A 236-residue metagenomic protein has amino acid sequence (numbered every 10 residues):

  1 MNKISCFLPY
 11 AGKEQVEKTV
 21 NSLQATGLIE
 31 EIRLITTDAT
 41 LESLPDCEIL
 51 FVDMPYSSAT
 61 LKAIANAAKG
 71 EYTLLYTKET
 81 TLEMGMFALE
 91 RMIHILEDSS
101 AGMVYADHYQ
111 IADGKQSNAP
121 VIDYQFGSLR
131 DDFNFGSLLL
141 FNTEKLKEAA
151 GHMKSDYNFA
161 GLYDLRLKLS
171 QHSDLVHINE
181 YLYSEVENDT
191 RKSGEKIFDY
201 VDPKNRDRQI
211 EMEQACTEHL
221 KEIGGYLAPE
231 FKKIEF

Functional and structural regions predicted by a protein language model:
M1-K3, P9, E14, T19 (+2 more regions): Non-catalytic membrane-proximal stalk/linker segments that position and tether the catalytic domains
N2-F7, E31, D164: Cell-envelope/extracellular polymer assembly enzymes that use nucleotide-activated donors
N21-E30: Short, acidic, metal-binding catalytic loop of nucleotide-sugar glycosyltransferases
V52-A68: Glycine-rich, basic loop-to-helix element that forms the pyrophosphate-binding segment of sugar-nucleotide handling
G70-E83: Short beta-strand-to-loop acidic/aromatic patch adjacent to the donor-nucleotide binding site
T81, M86-N118: Conserved donor NDP-sugar-binding/catalytic core segment of glycosyltransferases
S117-F141, K145: A recurrent flexible, glycine/aromatic-enriched loop bordering the glycosyltransferase active site that acts as
K145, D156-Y181, V186, C216: A short, conserved alpha-helix in the catalytic core of glycosyltransferases
